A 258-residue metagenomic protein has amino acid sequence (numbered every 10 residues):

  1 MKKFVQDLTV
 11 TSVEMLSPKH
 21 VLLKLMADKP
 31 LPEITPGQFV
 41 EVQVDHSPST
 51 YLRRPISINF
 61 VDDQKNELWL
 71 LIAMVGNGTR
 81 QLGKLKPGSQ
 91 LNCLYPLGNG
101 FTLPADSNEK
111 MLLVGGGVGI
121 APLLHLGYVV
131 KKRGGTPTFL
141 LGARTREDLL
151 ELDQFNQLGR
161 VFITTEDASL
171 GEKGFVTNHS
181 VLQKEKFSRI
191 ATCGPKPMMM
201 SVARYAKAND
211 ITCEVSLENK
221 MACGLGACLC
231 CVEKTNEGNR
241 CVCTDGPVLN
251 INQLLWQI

Functional and structural regions predicted by a protein language model:
M1-F4, N239-I258: Short, basic/aromatic-enriched C-terminal tail that caps enzymatic domains
K2-P87: Ferredoxin-reductase
S12, F60, I163-T165, V215 (+1 more regions): Structural signal for conserved beta-strand scaffold positions within catalytic alpha/beta enzyme cores
P48-I56, G98-A105, C243: Short, Lys/Arg- and Gly-enriched loop/turn segments at beta-strand edges
N77-E218: FNR/FR-type flavoprotein reductase catalytic core
E218-P247: Local cysteine-cluster metal-coordination motifs and their immediate loop/turn environment, predominantly Fe-S cluster
